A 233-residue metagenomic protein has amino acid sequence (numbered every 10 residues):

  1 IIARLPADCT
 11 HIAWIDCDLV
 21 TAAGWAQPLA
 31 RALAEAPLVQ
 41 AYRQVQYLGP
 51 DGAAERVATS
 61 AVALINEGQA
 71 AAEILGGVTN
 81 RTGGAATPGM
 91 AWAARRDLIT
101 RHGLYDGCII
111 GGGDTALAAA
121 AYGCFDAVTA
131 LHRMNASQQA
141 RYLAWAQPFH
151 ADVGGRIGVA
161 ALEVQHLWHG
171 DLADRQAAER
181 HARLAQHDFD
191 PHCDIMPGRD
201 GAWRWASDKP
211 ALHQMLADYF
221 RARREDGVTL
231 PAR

Functional and structural regions predicted by a protein language model:
I1-P6, A118: Short, conserved alpha-helix that lines the donor NDP-sugar binding/gating region of sugar-transfer enzymes
I2-A3, P28-L29, R81-G83, P148 (+1 more regions): Short, flexible, glycine/charge-rich loop motifs used to bind or transfer phosphoryl groups or to couple energy/partner
A7-D8, A34-E35, A160: Residue-level preference for short coil/turn positions at secondary-structure junctions
D8-V20: Short beta-strand-to-loop acidic/aromatic patch adjacent to the donor-nucleotide binding site
H11, L38, I157: Short, Asp-centered acidic motifs that coordinate Mg2+ and/or phosphate in catalytic or ligand-binding sites
D18-V20, Q44-Y47, V164-Q165, G170-L172: Short, solvent-exposed loop/turn segments at secondary-structure junctions
A22-G112, A118-G123: Conserved catalytic core of nucleotide-sugar-dependent glycosyltransferases
C108-R233: C-terminal catalytic/acceptor-binding lobe
